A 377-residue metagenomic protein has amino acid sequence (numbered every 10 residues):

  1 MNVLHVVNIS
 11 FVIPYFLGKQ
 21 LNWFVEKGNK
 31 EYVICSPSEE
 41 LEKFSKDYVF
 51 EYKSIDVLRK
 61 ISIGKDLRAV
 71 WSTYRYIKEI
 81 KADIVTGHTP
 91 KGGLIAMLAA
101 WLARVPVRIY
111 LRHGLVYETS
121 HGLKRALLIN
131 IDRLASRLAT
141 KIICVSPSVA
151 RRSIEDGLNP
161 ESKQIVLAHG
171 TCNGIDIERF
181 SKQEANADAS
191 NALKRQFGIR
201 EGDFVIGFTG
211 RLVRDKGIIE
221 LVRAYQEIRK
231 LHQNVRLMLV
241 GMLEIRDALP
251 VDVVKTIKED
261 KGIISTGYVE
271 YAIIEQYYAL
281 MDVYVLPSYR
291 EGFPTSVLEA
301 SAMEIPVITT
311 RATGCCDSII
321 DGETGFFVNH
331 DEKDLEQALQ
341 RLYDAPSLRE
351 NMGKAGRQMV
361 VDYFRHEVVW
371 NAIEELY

Functional and structural regions predicted by a protein language model:
P14-K19, F204, F208-E227: A conserved mid-protein helix/loop that constitutes part of the nucleotide-sugar donor-binding site
I34-E39, T171, T209, R236-L249: Glycosyltransferase donor-sugar binding loop
E39-E42, A139-R179: A short, active-site helix/loop in glycosyltransferases that binds the activated sugar's phosphate group
I77, Y268-V269, Q276-M281: Short alpha-helical donor nucleotide-sugar binding micro-motif in glycosyltransferases
P250-V269: Nucleotide-activated donor-binding/catalytic signature segment of Leloir-type glycosyltransferases, i.e., the conserved
Y289: Aromatic "clamp/platform" in nucleotide-sugar-dependent glycosyltransferases that forms part of the donor/acceptor
P306-T309: Short hydrophobic beta-strand element within catalytic cores of glycosyltransferases and related nucleotide-activated
D321-G322, F326-E332, R341-P346: Conserved acidic donor-binding segment of nucleotide-sugar-dependent glycosyltransferases
